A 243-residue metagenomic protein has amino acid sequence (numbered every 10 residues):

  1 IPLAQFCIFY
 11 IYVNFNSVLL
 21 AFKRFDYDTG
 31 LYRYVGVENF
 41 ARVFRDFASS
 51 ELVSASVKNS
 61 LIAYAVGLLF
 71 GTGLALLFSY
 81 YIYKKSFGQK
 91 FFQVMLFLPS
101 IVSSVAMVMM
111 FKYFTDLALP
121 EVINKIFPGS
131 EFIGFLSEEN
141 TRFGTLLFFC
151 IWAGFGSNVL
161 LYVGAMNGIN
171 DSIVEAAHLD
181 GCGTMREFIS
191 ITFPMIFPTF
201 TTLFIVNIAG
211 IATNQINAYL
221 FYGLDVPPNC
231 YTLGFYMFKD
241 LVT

Functional and structural regions predicted by a protein language model:
I1-T243: A structural signal for multi-pass alpha-helical bundles of membrane permease subunits that mediate small-molecule
